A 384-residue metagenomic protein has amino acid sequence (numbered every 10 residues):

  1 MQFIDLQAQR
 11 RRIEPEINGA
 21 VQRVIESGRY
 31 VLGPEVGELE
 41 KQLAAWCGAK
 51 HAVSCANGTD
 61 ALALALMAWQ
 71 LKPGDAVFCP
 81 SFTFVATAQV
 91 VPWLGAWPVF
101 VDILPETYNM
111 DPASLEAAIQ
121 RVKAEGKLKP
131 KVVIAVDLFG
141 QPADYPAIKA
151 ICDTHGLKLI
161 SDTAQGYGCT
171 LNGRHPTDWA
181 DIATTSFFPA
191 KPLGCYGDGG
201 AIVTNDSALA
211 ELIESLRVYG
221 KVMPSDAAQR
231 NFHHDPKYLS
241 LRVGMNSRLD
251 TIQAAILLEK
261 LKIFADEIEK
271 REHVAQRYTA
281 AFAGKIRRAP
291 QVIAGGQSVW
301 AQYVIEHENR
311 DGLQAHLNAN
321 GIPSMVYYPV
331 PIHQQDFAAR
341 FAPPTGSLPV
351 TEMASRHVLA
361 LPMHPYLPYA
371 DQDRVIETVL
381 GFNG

Functional and structural regions predicted by a protein language model:
M1-R29, P34, Y238-L241: N-terminal "arm"/small-domain region of PLP-dependent enzymes with the aminotransferase-like
G28-A76, V90-P92, F100-V101, E125 (+1 more regions): Phosphate-binding glycine-rich loop
V36-K41, A49-A52, A113, G126 (+5 more regions): PLP-dependent aminotransferase class I/II
S81, F100-L104, Y328: Short beta->alpha connector loops at strand-helix junctions that form conserved, small/polar/Pro-enriched
T83-A88: Conserved coil-to-alpha-helix start sites within the AMP-binding
G95: Structured binding elements
E106-C195, A201-L209, A360: Active-site phosphate-binding strand-loop segment of PLP-dependent enzymes
